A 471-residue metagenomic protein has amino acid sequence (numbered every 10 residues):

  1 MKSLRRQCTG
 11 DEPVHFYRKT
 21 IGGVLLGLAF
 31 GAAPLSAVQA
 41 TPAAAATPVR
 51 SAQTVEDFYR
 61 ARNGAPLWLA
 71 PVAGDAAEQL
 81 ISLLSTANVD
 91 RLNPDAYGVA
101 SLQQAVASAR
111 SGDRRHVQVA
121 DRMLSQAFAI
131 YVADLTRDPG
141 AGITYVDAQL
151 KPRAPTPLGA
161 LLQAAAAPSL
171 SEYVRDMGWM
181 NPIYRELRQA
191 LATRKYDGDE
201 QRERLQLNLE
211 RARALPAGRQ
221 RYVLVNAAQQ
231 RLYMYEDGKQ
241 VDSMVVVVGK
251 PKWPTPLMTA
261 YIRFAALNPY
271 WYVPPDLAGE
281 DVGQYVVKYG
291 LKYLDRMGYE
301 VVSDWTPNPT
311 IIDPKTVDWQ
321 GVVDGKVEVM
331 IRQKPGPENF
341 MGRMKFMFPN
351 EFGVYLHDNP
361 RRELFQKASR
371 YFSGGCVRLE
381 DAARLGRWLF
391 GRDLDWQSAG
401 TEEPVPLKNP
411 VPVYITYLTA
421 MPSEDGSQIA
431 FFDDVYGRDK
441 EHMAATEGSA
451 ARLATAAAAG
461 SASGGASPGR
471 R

Functional and structural regions predicted by a protein language model:
M1-Y17: N-terminal secretory signal peptides that target proteins for export/translocation
S3, S36, S461-S463: Serine residues within intrinsically disordered or low-complexity segments
T9, T20, S461-S463: Intrinsically disordered, low-complexity terminal tails and inter-domain linkers enriched for S/T/G/P/D/E
V14, I21-V24, V38: Short hydrophobic transmembrane-like helices used for membrane targeting/insertion
G22-A33: Bacterial N-terminal signal peptides
A32-P42: Bacterial Sec-dependent signal peptides at the C-terminal "C-region" and cleavage site
T41-L150: Cationic-aromatic interfacial patches
A45-T54, F58-R60, R122, Q126-I130 (+1 more regions): Well-ordered beta-sheet/strand-loop patches within structured domains
